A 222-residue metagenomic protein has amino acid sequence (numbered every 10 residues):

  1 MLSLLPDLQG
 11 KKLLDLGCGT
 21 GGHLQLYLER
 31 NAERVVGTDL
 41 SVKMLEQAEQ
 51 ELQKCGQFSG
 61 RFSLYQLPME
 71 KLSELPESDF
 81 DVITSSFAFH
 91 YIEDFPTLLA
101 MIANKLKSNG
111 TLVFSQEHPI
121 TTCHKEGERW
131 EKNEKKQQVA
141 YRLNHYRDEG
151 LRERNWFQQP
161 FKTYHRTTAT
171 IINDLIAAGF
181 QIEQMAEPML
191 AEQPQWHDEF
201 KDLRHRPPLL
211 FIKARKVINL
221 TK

Functional and structural regions predicted by a protein language model:
M1-K11, L26: Conserved alpha-helix/loop element of class I SAM-dependent methyltransferases that forms part of the SAM/SAH-binding
L14-L16, T20-L72: Class I SAM-dependent methyltransferase SAM/SAH-binding core
E74-I83: A short acidic, Gly/Pro-enriched loop at the edge of an enzyme's catalytic core that lines a small-molecule cofactor
F87-H90: Short catalytic micro-motifs in class I SAM-dependent methyltransferases
P96-T111: A short glycine-rich, Lys/Arg-flanked "PGG" loop and its adjoining helix->strand segment in the class I
V113-E149: Conserved class I S-adenosyl-L-methionine
I120-H124, N155-A169: Acceptor-substrate binding/catalytic loop of class I
K162-M185: Short alpha-helix
